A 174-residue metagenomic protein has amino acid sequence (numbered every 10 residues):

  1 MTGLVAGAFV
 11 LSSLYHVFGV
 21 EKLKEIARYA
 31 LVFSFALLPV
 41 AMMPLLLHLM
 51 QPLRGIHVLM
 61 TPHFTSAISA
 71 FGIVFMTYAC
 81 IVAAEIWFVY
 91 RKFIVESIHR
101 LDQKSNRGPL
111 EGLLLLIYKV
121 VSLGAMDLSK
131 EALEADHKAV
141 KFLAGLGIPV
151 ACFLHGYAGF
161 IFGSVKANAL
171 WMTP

Functional and structural regions predicted by a protein language model:
M1-I56, I68-T77, I81: Membrane helical hairpin/interfacial module
G19-L23, M60, I73-M76, I81-P174: Long, contiguous internal "core" modules enriched in hydrophobic/ aromatic residues
P62-F64: Membrane-embedded alpha-helical bundles of multi-pass integral membrane proteins
